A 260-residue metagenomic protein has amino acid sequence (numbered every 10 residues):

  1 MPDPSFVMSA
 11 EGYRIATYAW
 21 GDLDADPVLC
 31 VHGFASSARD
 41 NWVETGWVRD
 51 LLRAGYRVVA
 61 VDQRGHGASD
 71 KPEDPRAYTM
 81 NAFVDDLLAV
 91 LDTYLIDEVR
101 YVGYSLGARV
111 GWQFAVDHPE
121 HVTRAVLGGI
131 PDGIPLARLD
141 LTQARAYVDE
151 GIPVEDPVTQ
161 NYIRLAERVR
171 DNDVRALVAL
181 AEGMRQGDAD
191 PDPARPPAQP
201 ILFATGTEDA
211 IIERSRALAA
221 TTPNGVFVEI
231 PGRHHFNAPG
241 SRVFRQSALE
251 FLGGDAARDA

Functional and structural regions predicted by a protein language model:
M1-A16: N-terminal cap/lid segment of alpha/beta-hydrolase-fold proteins
Y13-D70: Conserved HGGG/HGGXW glycine-rich cap/lid loop of the alpha/beta-hydrolase fold
V43, R49-R53, A60-R100: Active-site loop/oxyanion-hole signature of alpha/beta-hydrolase fold enzymes
R109-D117, H121-I152: Flexible "cap/lid" loop of the alpha/beta hydrolase fold
A176-P193, E208-A210: Active-site nucleophile elbow and catalytic-triad environment of alpha/beta-hydrolase enzymes
P196-P197, F203-T205: Short beta-strand/loop motif that positions the catalytic acidic residue of the alpha/beta-hydrolase fold
A204-R233: Conserved loop-alpha-helix segment in the C-terminal half of the alpha/beta-hydrolase fold that carries the catalytic
R233-R245: Catalytic histidine-centered segment of alpha/beta-hydrolase-like enzymes
